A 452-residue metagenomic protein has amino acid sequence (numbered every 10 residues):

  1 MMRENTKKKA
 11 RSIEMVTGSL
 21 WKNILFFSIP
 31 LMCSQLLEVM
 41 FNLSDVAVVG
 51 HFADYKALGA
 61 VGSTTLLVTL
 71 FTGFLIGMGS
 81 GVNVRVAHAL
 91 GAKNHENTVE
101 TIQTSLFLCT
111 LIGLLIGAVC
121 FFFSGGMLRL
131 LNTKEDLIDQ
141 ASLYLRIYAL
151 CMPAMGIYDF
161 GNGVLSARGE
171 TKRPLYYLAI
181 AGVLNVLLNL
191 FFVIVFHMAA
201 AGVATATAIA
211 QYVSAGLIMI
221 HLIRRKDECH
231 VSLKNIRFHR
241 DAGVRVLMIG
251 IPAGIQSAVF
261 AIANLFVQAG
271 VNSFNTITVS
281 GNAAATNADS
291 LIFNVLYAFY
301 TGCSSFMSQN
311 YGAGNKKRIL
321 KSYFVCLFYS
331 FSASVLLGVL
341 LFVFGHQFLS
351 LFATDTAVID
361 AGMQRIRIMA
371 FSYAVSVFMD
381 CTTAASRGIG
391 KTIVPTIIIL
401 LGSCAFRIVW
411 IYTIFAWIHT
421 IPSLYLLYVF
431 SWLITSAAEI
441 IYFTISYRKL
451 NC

Functional and structural regions predicted by a protein language model:
M1-S28, V86-P153, V195-I251, M307-S372 (+1 more regions): Short alpha-helical transmembrane segments in multi-pass integral membrane proteins
M15-F52, L66-G81, R85, T110-G117 (+5 more regions): N-terminal transmembrane alpha-helices
F26-D45, I147, Y158, A181 (+5 more regions): Transmembrane helical elements of multi-pass membrane transporters/channels
M40-G59, L128-E135, F191-M198, A258-L291 (+3 more regions): Helix-terminus/linker motif at the lipid-water interface of multi-pass membrane proteins
A53-L66, S142-L145, A204, T276-L291 (+2 more regions): Small-residue hotspots at the loop-to-helix junctions and early N-terminal turns of transmembrane alpha-helices
L58-A118, M155-P174, Q268, G281-G345 (+2 more regions): Small-residue-rich hydrophobic transmembrane alpha-helices
L70, N185-N189, S214-M219, L291-N294 (+3 more regions): Hydrophobic transmembrane alpha-helices of multi-pass small-molecule transporters
G79, I147-S166, P174-N185, V203-I218 (+4 more regions): Short runs within selected transmembrane alpha-helices of multi-pass transporters and secretion channels
